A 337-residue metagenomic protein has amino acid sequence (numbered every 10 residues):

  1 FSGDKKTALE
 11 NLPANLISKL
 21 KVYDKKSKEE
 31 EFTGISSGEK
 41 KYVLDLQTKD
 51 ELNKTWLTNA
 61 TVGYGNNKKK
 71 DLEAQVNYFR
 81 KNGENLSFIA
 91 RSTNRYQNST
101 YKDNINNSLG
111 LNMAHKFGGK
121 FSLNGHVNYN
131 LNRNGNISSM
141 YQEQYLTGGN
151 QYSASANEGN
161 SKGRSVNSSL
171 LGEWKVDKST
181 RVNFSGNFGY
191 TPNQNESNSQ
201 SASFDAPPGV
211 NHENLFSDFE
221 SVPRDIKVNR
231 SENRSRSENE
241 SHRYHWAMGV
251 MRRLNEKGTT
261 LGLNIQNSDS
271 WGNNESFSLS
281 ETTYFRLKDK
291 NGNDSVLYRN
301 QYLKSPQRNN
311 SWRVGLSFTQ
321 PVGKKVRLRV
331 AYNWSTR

Functional and structural regions predicted by a protein language model:
S2-K26: Short acidic/polar hinge/loop motifs at secondary-structure boundaries that mediate gating or recognition
K5-K6, D24-L72, N82-R337: Primarily recognizes Gram-negative and organellar outer-membrane beta-barrels
